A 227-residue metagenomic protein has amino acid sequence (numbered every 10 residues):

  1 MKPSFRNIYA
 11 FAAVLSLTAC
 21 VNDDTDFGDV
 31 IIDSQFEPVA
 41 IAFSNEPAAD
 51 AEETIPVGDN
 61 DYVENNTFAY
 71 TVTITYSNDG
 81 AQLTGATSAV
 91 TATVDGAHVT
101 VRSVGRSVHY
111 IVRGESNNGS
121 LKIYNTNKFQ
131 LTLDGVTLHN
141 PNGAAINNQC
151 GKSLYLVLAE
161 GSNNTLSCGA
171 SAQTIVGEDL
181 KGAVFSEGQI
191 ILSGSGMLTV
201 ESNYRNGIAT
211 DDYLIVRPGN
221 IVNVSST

Functional and structural regions predicted by a protein language model:
M1-Y9: Bacterial N-terminal signal peptides that target proteins for export
S16-A19: C-terminal motif of bacterial Sec signal peptides marking the signal peptidase cleavage site
V21-T227: A composition-driven surface/loop motif
